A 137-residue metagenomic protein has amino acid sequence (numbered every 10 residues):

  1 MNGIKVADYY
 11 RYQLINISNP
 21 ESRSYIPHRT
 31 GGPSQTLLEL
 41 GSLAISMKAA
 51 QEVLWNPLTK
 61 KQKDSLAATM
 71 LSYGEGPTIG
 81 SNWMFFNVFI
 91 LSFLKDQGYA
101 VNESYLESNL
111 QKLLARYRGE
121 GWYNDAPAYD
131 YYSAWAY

Functional and structural regions predicted by a protein language model:
M1-Y137: Aromatic-lined, polymer-binding surfaces characteristic of secreted/periplasmic polysaccharide-degrading enzymes
